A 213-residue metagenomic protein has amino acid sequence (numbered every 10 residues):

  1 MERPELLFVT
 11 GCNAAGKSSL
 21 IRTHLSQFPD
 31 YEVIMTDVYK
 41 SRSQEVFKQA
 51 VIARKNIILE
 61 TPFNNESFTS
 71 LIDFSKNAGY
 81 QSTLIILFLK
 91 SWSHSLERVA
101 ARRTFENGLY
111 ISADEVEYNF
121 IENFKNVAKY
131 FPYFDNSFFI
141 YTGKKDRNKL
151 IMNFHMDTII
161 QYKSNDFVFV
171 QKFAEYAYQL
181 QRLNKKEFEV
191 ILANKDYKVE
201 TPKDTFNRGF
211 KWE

Functional and structural regions predicted by a protein language model:
M1-R3, A50-V51: Phosphate-binding P-loop
R3-P4, P29: Short coil/turn connectors at secondary-structure junctions
C12, S18-I57, P62-S67: Conserved substrate/cofactor phosphate-moiety recognition/catalytic segment in nucleotide-dependent phosphotransferases
L20, R42, H94, E115 (+3 more regions): Exposed alpha-helical structural elements
F63-D146: Replace "adjacent to P-loop NTPase cores in ATP/GTP-dependent enzymes" with "adjacent to NTP-binding cores
N136-E213: C-terminal accessory "lid"/substrate-recognition subdomains
